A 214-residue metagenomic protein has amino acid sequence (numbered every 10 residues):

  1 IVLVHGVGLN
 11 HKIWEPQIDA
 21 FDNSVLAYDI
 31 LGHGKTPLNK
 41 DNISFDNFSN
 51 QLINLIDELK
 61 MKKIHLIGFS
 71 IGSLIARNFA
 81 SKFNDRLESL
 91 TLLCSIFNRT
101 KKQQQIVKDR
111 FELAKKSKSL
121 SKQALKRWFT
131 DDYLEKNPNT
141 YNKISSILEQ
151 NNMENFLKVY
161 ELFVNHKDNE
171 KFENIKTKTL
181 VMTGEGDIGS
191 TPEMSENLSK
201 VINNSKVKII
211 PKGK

Functional and structural regions predicted by a protein language model:
I1-D41, L55: Conserved HGGG/HGGXW glycine-rich cap/lid loop of the alpha/beta-hydrolase fold
D29, H65, E88-T91, E173: Residue in the alpha/beta-hydrolase core beta-strand immediately N-terminal to the catalytic nucleophile
D46-I64: Conserved acidic catalytic loop of the alpha/beta-hydrolase fold
G68-G72, A76: Gly/Ala-rich beta-loop-alpha elbow adjacent to hydrolase catalytic centers
R77-K82, L87-K118, W128: Flexible "cap/lid" loop of the alpha/beta hydrolase fold
K101-Q105, K118-E173: Conserved alpha/beta-hydrolase catalytic His-Asp/Glu region
I175, V181-T183, D187: Short beta-strand/loop motif that positions the catalytic acidic residue of the alpha/beta-hydrolase fold
P192-K214: Catalytic histidine neighborhood in serine/cysteine hydrolases with alpha/beta-hydrolase-type architecture
